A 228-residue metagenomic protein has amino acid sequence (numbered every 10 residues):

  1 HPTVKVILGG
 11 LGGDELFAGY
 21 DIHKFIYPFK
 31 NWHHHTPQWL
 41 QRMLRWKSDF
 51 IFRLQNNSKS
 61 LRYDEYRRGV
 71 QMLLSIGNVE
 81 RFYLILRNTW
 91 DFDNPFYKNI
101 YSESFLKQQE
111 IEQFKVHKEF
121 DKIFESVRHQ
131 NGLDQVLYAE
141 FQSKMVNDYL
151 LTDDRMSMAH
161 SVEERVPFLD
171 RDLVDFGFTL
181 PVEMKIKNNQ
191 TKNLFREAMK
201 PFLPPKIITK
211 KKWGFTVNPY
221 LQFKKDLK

Functional and structural regions predicted by a protein language model:
H1-S161: Glycine-rich active-site loop/lid subdomains used to bind and stabilize high-energy intermediates
V6-G9, K185-N188, P204-K212: Acidic/polar loop patches that form or flank catalytic/metal-binding clefts of enzymes that bind anionic ligands
G132, S161-E164, V182-K187: Active-site rim elements
D170: Short, conserved phosphate/pyrophosphate- and ester-handling motifs at nucleotide-, phospho-/glycolipid
V174-F178: Short, solvent-exposed hinge/capping segments at secondary-structure junctions
L203-K228: PAPS-dependent sulfotransferase catalytic core
